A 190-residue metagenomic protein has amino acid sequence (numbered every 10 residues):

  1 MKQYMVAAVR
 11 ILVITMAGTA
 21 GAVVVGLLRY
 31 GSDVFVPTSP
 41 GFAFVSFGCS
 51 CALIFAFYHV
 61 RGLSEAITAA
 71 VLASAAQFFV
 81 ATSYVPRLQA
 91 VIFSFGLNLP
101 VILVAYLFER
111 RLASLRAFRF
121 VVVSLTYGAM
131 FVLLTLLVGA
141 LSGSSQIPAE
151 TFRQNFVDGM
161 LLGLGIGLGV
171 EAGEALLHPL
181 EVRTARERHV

Functional and structural regions predicted by a protein language model:
M1-A17, Q146-V190: Alpha-helical transmembrane segments and their cytosolic interface
M1-V60: Hydrophobic transmembrane alpha-helices
K2-L28, A69, F79-S83, L88-G139 (+1 more regions): Short helix-perturbing small/polar motifs within transmembrane alpha-helices
Y30-D33, A113, G139, G143 (+1 more regions): Perimembrane helix-loop junctions in membrane proteins
Y30-G41, Y84, L88, V138-V157: Alpha-helical transmembrane segments and their interfaces in multipass membrane proteins
S39-C51, Q89-N98, T151-G165: Alpha-helical transmembrane segments of polytopic membrane proteins
S64-E65: Residue-level recognition of membrane-helix boundary sites in multi-pass small-molecule transporters
